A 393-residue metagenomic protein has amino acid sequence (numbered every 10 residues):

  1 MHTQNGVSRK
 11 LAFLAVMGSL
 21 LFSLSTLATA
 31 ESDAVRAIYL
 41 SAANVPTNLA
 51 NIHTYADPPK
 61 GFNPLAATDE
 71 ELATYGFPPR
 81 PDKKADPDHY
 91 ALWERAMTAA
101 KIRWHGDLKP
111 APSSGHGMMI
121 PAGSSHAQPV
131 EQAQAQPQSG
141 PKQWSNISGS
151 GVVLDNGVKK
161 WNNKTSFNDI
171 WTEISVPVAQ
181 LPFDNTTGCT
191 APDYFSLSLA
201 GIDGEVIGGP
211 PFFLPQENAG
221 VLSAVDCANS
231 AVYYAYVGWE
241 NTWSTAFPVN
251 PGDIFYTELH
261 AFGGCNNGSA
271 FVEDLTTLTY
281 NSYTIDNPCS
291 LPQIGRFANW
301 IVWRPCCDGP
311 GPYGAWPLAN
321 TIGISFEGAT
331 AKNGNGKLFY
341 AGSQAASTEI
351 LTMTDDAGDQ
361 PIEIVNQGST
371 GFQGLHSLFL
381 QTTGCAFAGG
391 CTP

Functional and structural regions predicted by a protein language model:
M1-R9: N-terminal secretory signal peptides that target proteins for export/translocation
S8, L14, Q136-Q138: Short amphipathic alpha-helical "recognition" segments used for binding
S8, S23-S25: Short linear Ser/Thr-Pro motifs
L14-S23: Bacterial N-terminal signal peptides
T26-A30: Sec/Tat signal peptide C-region and signal peptidase I cleavage site
E31-P393: Exposed, interaction-prone regions of secreted/extracellular proteins
